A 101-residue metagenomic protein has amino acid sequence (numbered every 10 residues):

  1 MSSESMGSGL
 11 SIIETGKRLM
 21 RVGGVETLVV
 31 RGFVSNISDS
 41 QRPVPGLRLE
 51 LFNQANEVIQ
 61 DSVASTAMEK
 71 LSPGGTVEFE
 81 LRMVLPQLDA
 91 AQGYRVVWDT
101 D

Functional and structural regions predicted by a protein language model:
M1-G24: Low-complexity, acidic Ser/Thr/Pro/Gly-rich terminal tails and inter-domain linkers that flank the onset of structured
I13-R18, R31, V63-A67, F79-E80: Short structured motifs
M20-G24, S40-Q41, Q87-L88: Short glycine/serine/proline-enriched coil/turn segments at secondary-structure junctions
V25, S72-T76: Solvent-exposed, conformationally flexible loop/turn segments
L28-N36: Short, well-ordered beta-strand segments enriched in hydrophobic/aromatic residues
S35-P73, M83: The feature marks short-to-medium sequence segments in extracytoplasmic or secretory-pathway proteins
P86-D101: Short, surface-exposed ligand- or partner-binding patches at beta-edge/loop junctions that are enriched in aromatics
